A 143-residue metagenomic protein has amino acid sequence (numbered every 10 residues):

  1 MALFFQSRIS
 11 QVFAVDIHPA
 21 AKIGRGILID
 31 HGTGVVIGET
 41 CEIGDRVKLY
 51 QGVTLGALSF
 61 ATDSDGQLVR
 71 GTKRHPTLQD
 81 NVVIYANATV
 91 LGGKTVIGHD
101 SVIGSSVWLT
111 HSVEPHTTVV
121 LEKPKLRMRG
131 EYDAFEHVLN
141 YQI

Functional and structural regions predicted by a protein language model:
M1-I9, F13, E131-I143: Terminal amphipathic alpha-helical/low-complexity segments used for targeting or macromolecular assembly
M1-L3, V12-V15, L68-V69, V83-A86: Generic detector of short, locally flexible boundary/turn motifs and exposed helical patches
F13, P19, G24-R25, D30-E39 (+12 more regions): Left-handed beta-helix
T62-R70: Short, surface-exposed loop/helix-turn segments at secondary-structure junctions that function as lids/hinges flanking
G66, K125, G130-E131, E136: Glycine-rich phosphate/nucleotide-binding loop
